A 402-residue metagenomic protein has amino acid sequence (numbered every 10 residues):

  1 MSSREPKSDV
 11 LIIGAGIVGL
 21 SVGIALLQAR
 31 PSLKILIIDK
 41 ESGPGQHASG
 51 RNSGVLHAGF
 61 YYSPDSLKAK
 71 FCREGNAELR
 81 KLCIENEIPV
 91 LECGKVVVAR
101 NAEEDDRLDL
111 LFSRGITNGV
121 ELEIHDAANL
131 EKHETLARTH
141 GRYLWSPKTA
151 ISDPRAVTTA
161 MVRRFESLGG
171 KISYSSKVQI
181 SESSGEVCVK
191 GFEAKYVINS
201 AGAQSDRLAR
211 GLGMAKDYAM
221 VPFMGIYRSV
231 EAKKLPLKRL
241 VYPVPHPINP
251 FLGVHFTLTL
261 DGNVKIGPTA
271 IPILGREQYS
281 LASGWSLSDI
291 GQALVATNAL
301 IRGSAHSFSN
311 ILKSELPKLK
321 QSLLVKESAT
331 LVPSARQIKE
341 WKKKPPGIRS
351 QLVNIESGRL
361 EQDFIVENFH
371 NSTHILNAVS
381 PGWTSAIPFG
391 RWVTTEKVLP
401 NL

Functional and structural regions predicted by a protein language model:
R4-V18, L36: Beta1/beta-strand and adjacent pyrophosphate-binding region of the FAD-binding site in flavoprotein oxidoreductases
S21, S183, K190-L287: Flavin-dependent oxidoreductases
L27-G50: Glycine-rich FAD pyrophosphate-binding loop
G54-N129, H140, V254, N263-K265 (+2 more regions): Dinucleotide-binding Rossmann-like beta1-alpha1 core, especially the glycine-rich loop that anchors the ADP
S63-E74, V98-L108, L144-R164, K313-L323 (+1 more regions): Short beta-strand to alpha-helix junction loop
P89-A99, L111, I124, N129-L168 (+3 more regions): Helix-loop-beta segment of a Rossmann-like dinucleotide-binding subdomain
A128-E131, A219-M224, E231, R302-S380: Flavin (FAD/FMN) cofactor-binding core of flavoprotein oxidoreductases
Y143-E186, F192-Y196, S200, Q204-R207 (+1 more regions): Helical element adjacent to the flavin cofactor pocket in flavoenzyme catalytic cores
